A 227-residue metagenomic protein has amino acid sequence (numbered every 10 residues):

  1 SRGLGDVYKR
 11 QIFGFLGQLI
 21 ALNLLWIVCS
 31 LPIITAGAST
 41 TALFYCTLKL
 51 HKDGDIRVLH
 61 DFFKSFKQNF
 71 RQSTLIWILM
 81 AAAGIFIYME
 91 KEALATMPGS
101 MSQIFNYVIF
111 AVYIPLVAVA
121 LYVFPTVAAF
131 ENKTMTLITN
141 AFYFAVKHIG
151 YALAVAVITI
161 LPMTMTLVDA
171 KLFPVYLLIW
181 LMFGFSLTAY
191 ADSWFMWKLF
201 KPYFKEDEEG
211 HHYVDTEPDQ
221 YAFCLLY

Functional and structural regions predicted by a protein language model:
S1-Y8: Short, small-residue-biased leader/transition segments that mark boundaries at the very start of proteins
K9-G17, G99-N106, V168, L172 (+1 more regions): Membrane-interface segments at the starts/ends of alpha-helical transmembrane spans
G14-L24, S65-A82, V119-M165: Interfacial aromatic "cap" segments that immediately flank transmembrane helices in multipass membrane proteins
W26-L48, P98-N132, V175-E206: Selective recognition of hydrophobic, aromatic-rich stretches within alpha-helical transmembrane segments of polytopic
P32-A36, G84-P98, P162-F173: Juxtamembrane "helix exit" motif at the C-terminal ends of alpha-helical transmembrane segments in multi-pass membrane
T40-Q68: Interfacial loop at the N-terminal end of multi-pass membrane proteins
N69-L116: Helix-adjacent hinge/juxtasegments
Y203-C224: Short, highly charged, low-complexity non-transmembrane loops/tails of multi-pass membrane proteins
